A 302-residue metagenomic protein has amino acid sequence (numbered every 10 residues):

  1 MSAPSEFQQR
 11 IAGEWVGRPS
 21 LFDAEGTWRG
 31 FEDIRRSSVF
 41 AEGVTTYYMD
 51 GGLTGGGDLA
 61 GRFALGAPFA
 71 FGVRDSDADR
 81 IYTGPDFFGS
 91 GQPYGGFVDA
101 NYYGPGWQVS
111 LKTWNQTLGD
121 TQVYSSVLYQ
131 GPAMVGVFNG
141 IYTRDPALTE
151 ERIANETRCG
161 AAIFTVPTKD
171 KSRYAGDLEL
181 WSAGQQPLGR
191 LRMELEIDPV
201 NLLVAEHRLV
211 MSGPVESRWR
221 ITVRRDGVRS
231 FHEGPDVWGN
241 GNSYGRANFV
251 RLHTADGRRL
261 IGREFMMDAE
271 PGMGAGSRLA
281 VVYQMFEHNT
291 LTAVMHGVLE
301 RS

Functional and structural regions predicted by a protein language model:
M1-G72, Y82-G84, F97, G106-L203 (+3 more regions): Amphipathic/hydrophobic helical signal segments and adjacent flexible N-terminal regions that mediate secretion
G56-P93, G213-S243: Predominantly extracellular/secreted and cell-surface proteins with exposed, flexible low-complexity segments
G91-V109, R251-G262: Acidic, glycine-rich flexible loop segments
R192-R259: Intrinsically disordered, low-complexity segments enriched in Gly and acidic/Ser/Thr residues that form flexible
M266-M267: Function-determining surface determinants
